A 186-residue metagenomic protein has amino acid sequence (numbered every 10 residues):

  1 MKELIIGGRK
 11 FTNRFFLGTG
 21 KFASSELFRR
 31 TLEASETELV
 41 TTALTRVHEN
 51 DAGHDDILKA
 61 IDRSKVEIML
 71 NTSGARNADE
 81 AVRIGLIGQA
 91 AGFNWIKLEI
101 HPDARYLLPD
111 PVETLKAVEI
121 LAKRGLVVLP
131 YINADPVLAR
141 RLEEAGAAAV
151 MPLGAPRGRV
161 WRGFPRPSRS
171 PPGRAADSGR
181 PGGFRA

Functional and structural regions predicted by a protein language model:
K2-I6, F16-T42, D51-E67, A75-A186: Alpha/beta enzyme core
F11: Short acidic-glycine-tyrosine-enriched beta hairpin
T45: Metallocofactor- and cofactor-centric catalytic cores in central/energy metabolism, strongly enriched
